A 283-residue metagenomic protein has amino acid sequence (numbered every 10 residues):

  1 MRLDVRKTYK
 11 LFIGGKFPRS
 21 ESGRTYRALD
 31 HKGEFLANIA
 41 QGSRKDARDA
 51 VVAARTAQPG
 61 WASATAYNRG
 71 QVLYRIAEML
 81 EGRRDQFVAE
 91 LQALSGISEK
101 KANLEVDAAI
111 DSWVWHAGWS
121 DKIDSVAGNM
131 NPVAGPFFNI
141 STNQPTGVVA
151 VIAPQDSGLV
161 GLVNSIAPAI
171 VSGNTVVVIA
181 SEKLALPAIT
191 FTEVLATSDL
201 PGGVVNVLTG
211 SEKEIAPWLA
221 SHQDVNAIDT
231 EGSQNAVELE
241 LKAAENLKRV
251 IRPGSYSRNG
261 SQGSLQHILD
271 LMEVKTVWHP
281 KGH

Functional and structural regions predicted by a protein language model:
M1-G135: N-terminal Rossmann-like NAD(P)+-binding subdomain of aldehyde/semialdehyde dehydrogenases
L11-I13, R27, I39-R48, V160 (+2 more regions): Histidine- and aromatic-rich ligand-binding microenvironments
G42, L94, L104-A108, E182-L186 (+2 more regions): Short beta->alpha linker loops
R55, A77, V88, Q92 (+4 more regions): Short, well-ordered alpha-helical packing segments
A57, W61, R83, L94 (+7 more regions): Change "in soluble alpha/beta enzymes" to "in soluble alpha/beta proteins
I97, N174, V204: Short glycine/serine/threonine/alanine-rich loop segments
G118-P201: Conserved small-residue-rich beta-alpha loop and adjacent elements that most often cradle the phosphate/pyrophosphate
N143, V148-I152, S198-H283: Conserved NAD(P)+-binding/catalytic subdomain of aldehyde/semialdehyde dehydrogenases
